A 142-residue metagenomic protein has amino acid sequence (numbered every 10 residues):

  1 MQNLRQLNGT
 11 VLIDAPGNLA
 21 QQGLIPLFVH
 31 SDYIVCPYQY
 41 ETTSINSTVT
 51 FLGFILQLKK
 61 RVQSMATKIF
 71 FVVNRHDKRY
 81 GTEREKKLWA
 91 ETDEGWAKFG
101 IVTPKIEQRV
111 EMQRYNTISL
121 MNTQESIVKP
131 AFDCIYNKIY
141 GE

Functional and structural regions predicted by a protein language model:
N3-L24: Switch II (G3) loop of P-loop NTPases
I13, C36, F71-V73: Structural beta-sheet core signal
N18-A20, S44, R79: Catalytic P-loop NTPase motifs of RecA-like helicase/translocase cores
Q22-T42: Inter-motif core of Ras-like GTPase G domains
T48-A66: Conserved C-terminal guanine-recognition region of P-loop GTPase G domains, centered on the G4
R75-M121: Beta-strand-loop-alpha "switch" segments that mediate conformational coupling across diverse proteins
Q108-Y140: Inter-lobe coupling/hinge region of RecA-like P-loop helicase motors
